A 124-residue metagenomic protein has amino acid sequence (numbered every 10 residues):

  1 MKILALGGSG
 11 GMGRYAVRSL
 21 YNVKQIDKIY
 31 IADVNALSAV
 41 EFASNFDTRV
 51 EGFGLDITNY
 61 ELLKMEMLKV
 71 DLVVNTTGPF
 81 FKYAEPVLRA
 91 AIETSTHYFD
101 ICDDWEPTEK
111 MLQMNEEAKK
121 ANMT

Functional and structural regions predicted by a protein language model:
I3-N22: N-terminal Rossmann NAD(P)H-binding glycine-rich loop of SDR-like oxidoreductase domains
G10, N35-L37: Helix N-cap at the beta1-alpha1 junction of Rossmann-like dinucleotide-binding domains, i.e., the first residues
Q25-N35: Conserved glycine-rich Rossmann-like NAD(P)H-binding loop of the short-chain dehydrogenase/reductase
I26, T94-T96, A121-M123: A short helix->loop->beta-strand "cap" motif at the edges of active sites that frequently abuts
F42-V50: Short, conserved SAM-binding/catalytic segment of Class I S-adenosyl-L-methionine-dependent methyltransferases
G54-L72, T76-P79: Conserved Rossmann-fold cofactor-binding substructure of NAD(P)-dependent oxidoreductases
P79, A90-T108: ADP-ribose/adenylate-binding Rossmann-like module
C102-T124: Rossmann-fold NAD(P)-binding glycine/threonine-rich loop
